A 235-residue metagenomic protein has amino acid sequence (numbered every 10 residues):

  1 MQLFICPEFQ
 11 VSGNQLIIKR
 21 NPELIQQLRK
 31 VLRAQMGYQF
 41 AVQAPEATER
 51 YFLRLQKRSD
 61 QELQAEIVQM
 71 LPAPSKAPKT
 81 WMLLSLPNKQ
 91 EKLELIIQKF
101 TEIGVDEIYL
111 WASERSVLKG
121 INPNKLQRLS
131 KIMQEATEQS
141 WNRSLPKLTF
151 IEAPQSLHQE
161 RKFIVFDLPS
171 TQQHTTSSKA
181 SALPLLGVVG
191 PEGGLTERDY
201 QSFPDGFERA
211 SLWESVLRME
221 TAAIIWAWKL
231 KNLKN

Functional and structural regions predicted by a protein language model:
M1-P72: N-terminal positively charged helical leader segments and presequences
P7-E8, P45, L86, I151 (+2 more regions): Fold-independent oxyanion-binding glycine-rich loops and adjacent beta-strand/coil segments at enzyme active sites
L28, K92-I96, D199: Hydrophobic side chains in well-ordered alpha-helices
P72-K162: RNA substrate-binding interface of SAM-dependent RNA methyltransferases
R161-Q201, D205-L212: Active-site/ligand-binding-proximal alpha/beta "capping" segment
E197-N235: Structured adenosyl-cofactor binding patch, chiefly the S-adenosyl-L-methionine
